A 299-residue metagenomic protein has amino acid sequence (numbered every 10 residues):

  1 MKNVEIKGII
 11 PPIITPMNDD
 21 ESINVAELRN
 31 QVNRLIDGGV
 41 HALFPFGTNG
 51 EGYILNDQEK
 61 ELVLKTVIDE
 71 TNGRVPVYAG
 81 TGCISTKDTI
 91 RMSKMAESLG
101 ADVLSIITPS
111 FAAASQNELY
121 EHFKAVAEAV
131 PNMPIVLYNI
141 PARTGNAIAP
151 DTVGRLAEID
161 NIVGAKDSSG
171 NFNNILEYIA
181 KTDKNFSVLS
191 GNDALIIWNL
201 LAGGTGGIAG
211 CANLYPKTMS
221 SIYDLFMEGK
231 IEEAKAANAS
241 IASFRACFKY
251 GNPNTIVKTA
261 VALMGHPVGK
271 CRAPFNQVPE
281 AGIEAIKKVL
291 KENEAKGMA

Functional and structural regions predicted by a protein language model:
K2-P11, T15-A147: Active-site beta->alpha loop and helix N-cap motifs at the rims of alpha/beta catalytic domains
E5-I14, R34, G38-V40, N49 (+2 more regions): C-terminal alpha-helical cap/extension of soluble enzyme domains
L28, K60, L64, T89 (+5 more regions): A general structural signal for well-ordered alpha-helical segments in protein cores
G38, L62, T66-T71, M95 (+9 more regions): Alpha-helical structural signal in soluble globular domains
R74-V75, M133-P134, V163, N185 (+1 more regions): Secondary-structure boundary/capping positions in well-ordered alpha/beta enzyme cores
S85, N192-D193, P279: Helix N-cap/beta->alpha junction signal
A129, R143-K249: Catalytic alpha/beta core domains of metabolic enzymes, predominantly
N139, N161-I162, R272-A273: Glycine-rich phosphate-binding "P-loop"
